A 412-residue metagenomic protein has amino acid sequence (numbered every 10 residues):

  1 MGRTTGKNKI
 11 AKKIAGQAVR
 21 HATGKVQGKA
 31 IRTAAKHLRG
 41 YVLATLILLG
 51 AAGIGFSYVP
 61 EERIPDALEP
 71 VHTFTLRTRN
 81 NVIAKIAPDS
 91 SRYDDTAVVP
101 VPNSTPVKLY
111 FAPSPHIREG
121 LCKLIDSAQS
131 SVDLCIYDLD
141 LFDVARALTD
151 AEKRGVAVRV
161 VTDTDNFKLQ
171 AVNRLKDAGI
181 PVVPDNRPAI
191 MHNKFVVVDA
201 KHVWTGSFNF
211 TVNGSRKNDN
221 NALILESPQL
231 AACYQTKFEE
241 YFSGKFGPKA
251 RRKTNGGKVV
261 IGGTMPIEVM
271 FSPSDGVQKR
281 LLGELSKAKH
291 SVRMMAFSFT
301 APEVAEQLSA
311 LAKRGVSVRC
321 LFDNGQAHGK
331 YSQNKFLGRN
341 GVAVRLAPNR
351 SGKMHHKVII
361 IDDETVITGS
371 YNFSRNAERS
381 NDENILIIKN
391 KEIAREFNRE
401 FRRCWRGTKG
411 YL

Functional and structural regions predicted by a protein language model:
G2-V19, T23-V183, A189-I190, V198-L412: Charged, low-complexity intrinsically disordered terminal segments
